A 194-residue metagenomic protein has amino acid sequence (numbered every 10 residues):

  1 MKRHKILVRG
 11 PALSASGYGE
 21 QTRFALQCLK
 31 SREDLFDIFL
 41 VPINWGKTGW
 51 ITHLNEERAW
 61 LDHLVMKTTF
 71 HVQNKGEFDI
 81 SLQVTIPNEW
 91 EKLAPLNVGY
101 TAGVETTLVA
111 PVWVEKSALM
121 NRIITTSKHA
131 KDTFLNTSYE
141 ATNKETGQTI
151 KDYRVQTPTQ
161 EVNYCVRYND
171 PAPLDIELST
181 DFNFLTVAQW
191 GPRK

Functional and structural regions predicted by a protein language model:
M1-F78: N-terminal pre-catalytic "stem/leader" segment of glycosyltransferase-like enzymes
K2-H4, P95, F182: Nucleotide donor/acceptor-binding cores
L7, T48-T133: Extended catalytic core of nucleotide-activated donor transferases of GT-like folds
R9-G10, Y100-T101, T126, V162 (+1 more regions): Short hydrophobic "strand-cap" motifs at the C-terminus of beta-strands
A15-Y18, I38-F39, G46-I51, E89-K92 (+4 more regions): Short catalytic/ligand-binding loop motif for oxyanion handling, primarily in non-cytosolic enzymes, centered on
Q21-R23, Q27-C28, R167-K194: Conserved catalytic-core segment of nucleotide-activated headgroup transferases in glycan assembly
A25, N55-E57, V98, S138-N143 (+1 more regions): Short secondary-structure boundary/capping segments
N121-P173: Donor nucleotide-sugar binding/catalytic pocket of nucleotide-sugar-dependent glycosyltransferases
